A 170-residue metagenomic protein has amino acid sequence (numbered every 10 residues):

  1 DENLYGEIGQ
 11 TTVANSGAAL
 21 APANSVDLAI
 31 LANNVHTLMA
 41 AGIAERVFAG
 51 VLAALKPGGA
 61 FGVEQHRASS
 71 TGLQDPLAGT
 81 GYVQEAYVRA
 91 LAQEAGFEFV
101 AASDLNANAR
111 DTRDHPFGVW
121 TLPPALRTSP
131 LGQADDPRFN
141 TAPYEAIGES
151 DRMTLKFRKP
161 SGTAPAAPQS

Functional and structural regions predicted by a protein language model:
D1-A18: S-adenosyl-L-methionine
A19-A29: A short acidic, Gly/Pro-enriched loop at the edge of an enzyme's catalytic core that lines a small-molecule cofactor
L28-N34, A40: A short beta-strand submotif of the Rossmann-like class I SAM-dependent methyltransferase core that lines
A44-P57: A short glycine-rich, Lys/Arg-flanked "PGG" loop and its adjoining helix->strand segment in the class I
G58-H66: Conserved beta-strand signature within the Rossmann-like core of class I S-adenosyl-L-methionine
G81-A102: Short alpha-helix
A95, P137-S170: C-terminal lobe and adjacent flexible extensions of AdoMet/dcAdoMet transferase-like proteins
S103-L126: Conserved catalytic loop of SAM-dependent methyltransferase domains
